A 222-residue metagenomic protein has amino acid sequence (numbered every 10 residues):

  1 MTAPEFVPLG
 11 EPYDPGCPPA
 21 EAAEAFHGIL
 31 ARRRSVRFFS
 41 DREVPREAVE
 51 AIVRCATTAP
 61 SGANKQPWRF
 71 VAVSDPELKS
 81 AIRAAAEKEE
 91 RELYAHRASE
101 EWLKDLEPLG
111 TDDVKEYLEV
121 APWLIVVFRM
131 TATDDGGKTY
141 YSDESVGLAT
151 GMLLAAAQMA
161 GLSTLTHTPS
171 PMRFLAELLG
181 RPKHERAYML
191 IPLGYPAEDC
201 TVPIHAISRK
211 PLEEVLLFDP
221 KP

Functional and structural regions predicted by a protein language model:
M1-V36, S40-E50: N-terminal accessory segments that position/regulate proteins before the catalytic core
T2, Q66-V146: Glycine/small-residue-rich phosphate/adenosyl-binding loop
T2-L9, Y13-A22, D112, M189-P222: C-terminal helix-cap and adjacent tail motif
L30, I52-A56, I191: Short alpha-helical scaffolding segments that buttress acidic/His motifs in well-ordered protein cores
I52-A56, I125, M130-L178: Small-aliphatic-rich amphipathic alpha-helix that forms the alpha element of a beta-alpha
R54-T57, P108-D112, L175-E177, C200-T201: Glycine-rich, charged/polar anion/phosphate-binding loops that engage phosphate groups from diverse ligands
T57-N64: Glycine-rich phosphate/pyrophosphate-binding beta-alpha loops
E90-A98, G180-H205: A glycine-rich helix N-cap at a beta->alpha junction
